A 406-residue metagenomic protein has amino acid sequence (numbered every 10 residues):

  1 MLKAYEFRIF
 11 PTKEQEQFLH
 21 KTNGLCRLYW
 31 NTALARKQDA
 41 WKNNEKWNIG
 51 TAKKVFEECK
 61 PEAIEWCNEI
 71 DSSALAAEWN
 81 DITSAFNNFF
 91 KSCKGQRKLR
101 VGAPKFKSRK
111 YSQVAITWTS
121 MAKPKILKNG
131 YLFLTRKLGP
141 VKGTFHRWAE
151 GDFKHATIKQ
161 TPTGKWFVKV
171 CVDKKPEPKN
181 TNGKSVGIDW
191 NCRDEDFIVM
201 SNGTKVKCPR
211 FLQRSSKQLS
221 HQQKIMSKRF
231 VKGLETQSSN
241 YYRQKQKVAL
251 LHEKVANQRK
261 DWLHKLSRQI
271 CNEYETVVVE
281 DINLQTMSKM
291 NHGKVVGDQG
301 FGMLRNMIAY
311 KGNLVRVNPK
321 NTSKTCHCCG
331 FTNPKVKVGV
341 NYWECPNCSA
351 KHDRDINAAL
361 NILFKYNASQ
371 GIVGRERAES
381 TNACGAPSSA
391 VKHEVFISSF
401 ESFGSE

Functional and structural regions predicted by a protein language model:
M1-A77: Gly/serine-rich nucleotide phosphate-binding loop at the start of the catalytic core of nucleotide/ADP-ribose-handling
F7-I9, G139-R147, V206-C208: Generic detection of short hydrophobic beta-strand segments and adjacent strand-loop junctions
R8, A115, K123, H155-T157 (+4 more regions): Short, surface-exposed charged micro-motifs
Q15, T22, C26, D71 (+5 more regions): Hydrophobic (often cysteine-bearing) scaffold residues that line and stabilize catalytic clefts of nucleotide/cofactor
A33, A77-F89, I356-Y366: Stable alpha-helical structural segments in soluble proteins, enriched in small hydrophobic residues
L34-K37, W41, F86, F90-R97 (+1 more regions): Long, hydrophobic, amphipathic alpha-helical segments used as structural scaffolds
T51-T161, E253: Acidic carboxylate diad motif detector
E150, P162-E406: Positively charged, helix-rich recognition surfaces that bind polyanionic ligands
